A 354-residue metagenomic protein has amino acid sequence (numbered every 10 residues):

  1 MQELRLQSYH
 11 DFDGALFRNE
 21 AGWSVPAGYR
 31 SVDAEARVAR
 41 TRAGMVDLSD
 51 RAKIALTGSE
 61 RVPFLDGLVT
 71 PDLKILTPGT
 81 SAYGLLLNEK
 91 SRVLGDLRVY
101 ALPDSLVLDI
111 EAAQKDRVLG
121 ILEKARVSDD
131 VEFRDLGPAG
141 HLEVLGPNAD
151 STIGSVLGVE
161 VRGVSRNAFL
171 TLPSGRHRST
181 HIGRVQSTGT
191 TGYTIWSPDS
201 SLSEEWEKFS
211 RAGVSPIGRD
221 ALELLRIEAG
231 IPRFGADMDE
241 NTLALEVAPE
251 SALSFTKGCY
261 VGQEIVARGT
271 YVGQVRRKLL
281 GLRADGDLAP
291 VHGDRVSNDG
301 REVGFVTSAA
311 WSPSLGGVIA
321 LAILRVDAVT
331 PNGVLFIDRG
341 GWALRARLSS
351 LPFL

Functional and structural regions predicted by a protein language model:
M1-Y83, L87, R92-L94: Acidic, proline/glycine-enriched N-terminal capping motif
V32-T41, G84-D96, R126-D129, P173-G183 (+1 more regions): Short amphipathic beta-strand starts and helix->beta connectors
G44-G67, R134-G154, Q274-A284: Short glycine-/aliphatic-rich beta-strand segments at the starts of folded cytosolic domains
D50-K53, L76, G95-R226, P232: Acidic, low-complexity central loop/insert segments
P78-T80, R162-G175, G230, G235 (+4 more regions): Glycine-centered loop/turn motifs
L97, T242-L243, V247-Q263, A267-L354: Glycine-rich, small/acidic residue-mixed loop/short-helix segments
T194-R283: Anionic-ligand-binding alpha/beta catalytic cores of soluble enzymes and soluble regulatory domains that recognize
